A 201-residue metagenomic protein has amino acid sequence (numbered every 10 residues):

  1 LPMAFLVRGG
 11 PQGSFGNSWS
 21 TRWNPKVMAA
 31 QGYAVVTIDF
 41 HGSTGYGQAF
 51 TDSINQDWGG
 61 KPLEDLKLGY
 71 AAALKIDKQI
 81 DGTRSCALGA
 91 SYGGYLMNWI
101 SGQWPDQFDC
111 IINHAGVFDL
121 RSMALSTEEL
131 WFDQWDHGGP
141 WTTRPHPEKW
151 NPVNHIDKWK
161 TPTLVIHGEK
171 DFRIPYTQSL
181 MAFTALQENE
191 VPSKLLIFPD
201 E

Functional and structural regions predicted by a protein language model:
L1-G10: Short beta-strand element of the alpha/beta-hydrolase
L6, N24, A29-A30, T37-E201: Active-site-proximal cap/loop segments of hydrolase catalytic domains
P11-G13, M28, V35: Serine-hydrolase catalytic-loop signature spanning alpha/beta hydrolases and amidase-signature enzymes
G13-S14, D119: Short beta->alpha connector loops of Rossmann-like oxidoreductase domains
F15-W19, T177: Short N-terminal helix/helix-N-cap motif within the alpha/beta-hydrolase-1
